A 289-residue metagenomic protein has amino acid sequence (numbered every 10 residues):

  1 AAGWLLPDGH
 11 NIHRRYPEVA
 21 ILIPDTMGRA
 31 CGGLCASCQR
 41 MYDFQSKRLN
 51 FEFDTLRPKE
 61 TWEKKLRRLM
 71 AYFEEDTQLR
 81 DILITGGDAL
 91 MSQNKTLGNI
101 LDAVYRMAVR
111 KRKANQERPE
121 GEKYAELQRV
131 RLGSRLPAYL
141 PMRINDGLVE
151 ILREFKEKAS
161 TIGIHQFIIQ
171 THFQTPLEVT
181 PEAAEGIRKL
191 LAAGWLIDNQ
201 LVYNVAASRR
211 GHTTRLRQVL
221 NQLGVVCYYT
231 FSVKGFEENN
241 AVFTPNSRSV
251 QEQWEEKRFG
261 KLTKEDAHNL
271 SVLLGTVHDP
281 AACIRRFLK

Functional and structural regions predicted by a protein language model:
A1-I23: N-terminal [4Fe-4S]-dependent radical SAM core
A2, R118-V130, D266-L274: Intrinsically disordered, low-complexity acidic Ser/Thr-rich regulatory segments
G3-L5, E60-A71: Active-site glycine-rich loop that binds ribose-phosphate moieties when present
R15-K59, L132: Canonical Radical SAM [4Fe-4S] cluster-binding loop centered on the CxxxCxxC motif and its immediate flanking residues
A20, C31-L34, K65, L69 (+1 more regions): Generic hydrophobic, aliphatic-rich segments that mediate packing or membrane embedding
L66-D81, G87-P245, S249-K261: Conserved AdoMet/S-adenosylmethionine-binding subsite of the radical SAM
N246-K289: C-terminal accessory extensions appended to soluble enzyme cores
